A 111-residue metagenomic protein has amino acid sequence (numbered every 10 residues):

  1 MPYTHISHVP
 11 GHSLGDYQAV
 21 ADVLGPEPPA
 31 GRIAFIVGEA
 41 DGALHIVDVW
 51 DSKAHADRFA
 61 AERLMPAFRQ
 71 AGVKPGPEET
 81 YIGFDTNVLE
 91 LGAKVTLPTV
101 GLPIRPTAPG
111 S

Functional and structural regions predicted by a protein language model:
M1-H45, D51-M65, G72-S111: Short S/T/G/P-rich N-terminal loop/turn motif that feeds into the first structured element of a domain
